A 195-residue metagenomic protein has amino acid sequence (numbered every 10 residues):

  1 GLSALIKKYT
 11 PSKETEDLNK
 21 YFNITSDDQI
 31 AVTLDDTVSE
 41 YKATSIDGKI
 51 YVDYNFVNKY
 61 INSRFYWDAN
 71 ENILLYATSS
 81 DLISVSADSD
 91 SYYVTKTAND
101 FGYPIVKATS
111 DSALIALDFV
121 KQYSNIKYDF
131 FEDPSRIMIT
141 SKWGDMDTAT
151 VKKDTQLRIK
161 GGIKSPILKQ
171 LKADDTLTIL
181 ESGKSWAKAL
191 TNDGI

Functional and structural regions predicted by a protein language model:
G1-G183: Primary recognition of N-terminal secretory signal peptides and signal-anchoring hydrophobic helices
K184-K188: Short aromatic-glycine-enriched beta-strand elements
T191-I195: A short macromolecule-binding patch
